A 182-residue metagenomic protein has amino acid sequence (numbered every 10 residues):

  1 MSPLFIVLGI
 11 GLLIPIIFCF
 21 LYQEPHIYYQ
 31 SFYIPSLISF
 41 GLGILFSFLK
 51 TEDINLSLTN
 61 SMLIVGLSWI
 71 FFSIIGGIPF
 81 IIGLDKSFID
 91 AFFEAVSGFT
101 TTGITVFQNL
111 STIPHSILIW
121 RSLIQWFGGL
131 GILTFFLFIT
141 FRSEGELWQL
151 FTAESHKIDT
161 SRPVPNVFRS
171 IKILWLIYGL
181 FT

Functional and structural regions predicted by a protein language model:
M1-T182: Membrane-proximal intracellular helices of multi-pass ion channels
